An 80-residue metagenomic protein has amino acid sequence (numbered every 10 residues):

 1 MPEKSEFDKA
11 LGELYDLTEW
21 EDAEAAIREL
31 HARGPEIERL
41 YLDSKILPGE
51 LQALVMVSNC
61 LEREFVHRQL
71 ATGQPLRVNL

Functional and structural regions predicted by a protein language model:
M1-K9, H67-L80: Short intrinsically disordered terminal tails
P2-H31: N-terminal acidic leader/helix
E29-G73: Short, charge-rich amphipathic interface segments used for partner binding and complex assembly
